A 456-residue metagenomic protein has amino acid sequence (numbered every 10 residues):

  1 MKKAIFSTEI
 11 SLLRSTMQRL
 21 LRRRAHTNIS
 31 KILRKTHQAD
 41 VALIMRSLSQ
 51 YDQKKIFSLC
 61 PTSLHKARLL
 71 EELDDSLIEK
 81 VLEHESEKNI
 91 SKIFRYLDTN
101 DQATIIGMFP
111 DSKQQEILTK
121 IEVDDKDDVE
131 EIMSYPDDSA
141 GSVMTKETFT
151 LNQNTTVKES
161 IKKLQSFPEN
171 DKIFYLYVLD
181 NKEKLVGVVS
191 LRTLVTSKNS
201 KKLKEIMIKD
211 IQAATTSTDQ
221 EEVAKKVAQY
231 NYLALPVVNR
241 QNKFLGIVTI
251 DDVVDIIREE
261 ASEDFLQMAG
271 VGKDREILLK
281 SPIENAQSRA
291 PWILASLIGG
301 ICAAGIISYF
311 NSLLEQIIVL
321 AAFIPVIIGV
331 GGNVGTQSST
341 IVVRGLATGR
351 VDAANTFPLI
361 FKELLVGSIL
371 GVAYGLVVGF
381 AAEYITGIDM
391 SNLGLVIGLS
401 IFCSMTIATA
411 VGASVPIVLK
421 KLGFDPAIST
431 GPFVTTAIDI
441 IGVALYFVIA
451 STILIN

Functional and structural regions predicted by a protein language model:
M1-G272: Hydrophobic packing positions in regular secondary-structure scaffolds
A261-A410, S414-I428, P432-T436, L445-N456: Alpha-helical transmembrane segments and their membrane-interface boundaries that form or gate the permeation pathway
I440-I441: Active-site His/Glu-centered metal-binding helix of metallohydrolases
